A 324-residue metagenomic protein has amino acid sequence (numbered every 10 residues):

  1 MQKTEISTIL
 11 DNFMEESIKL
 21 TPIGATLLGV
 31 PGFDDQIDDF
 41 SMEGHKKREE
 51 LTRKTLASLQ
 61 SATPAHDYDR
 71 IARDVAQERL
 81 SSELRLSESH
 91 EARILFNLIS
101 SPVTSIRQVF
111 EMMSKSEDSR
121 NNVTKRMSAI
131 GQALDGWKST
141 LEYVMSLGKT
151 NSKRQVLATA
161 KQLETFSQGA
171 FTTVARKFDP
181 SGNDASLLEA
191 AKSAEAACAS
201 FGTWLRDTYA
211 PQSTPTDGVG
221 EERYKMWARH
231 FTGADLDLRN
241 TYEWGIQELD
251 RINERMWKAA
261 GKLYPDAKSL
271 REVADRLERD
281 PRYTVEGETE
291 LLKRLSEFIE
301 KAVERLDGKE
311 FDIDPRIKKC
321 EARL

Functional and structural regions predicted by a protein language model:
M1-L324: N-terminal maturation segment of proteins
